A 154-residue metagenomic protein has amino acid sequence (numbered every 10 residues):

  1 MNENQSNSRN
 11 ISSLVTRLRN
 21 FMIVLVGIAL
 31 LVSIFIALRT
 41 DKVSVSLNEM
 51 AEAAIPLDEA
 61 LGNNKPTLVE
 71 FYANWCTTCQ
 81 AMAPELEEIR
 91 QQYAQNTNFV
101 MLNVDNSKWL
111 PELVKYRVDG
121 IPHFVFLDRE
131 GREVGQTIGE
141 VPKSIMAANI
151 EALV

Functional and structural regions predicted by a protein language model:
M1-N48: N-terminal targeting signals for export/organelle localization
E49-P66: A short beta-strand-turn-helix
A54-I55, W109-P111: N-terminal post-signal-peptidase region of extra-cytosolic proteins
N64-T67, F71-W75, G120: Short pre-active-site segment immediately N-terminal to redox-active cysteine/selenocysteine motifs in thiol-based
L68-V69, F99, F124: Hydrophobic beta-strand anchors of alpha/beta hydrolase catalytic cores
Q80-Y93: Typically the conserved alpha-helix immediately C-terminal to a functionally engaged Cys/Sec in thioredoxin-like
Q95-L110: Thiol-based oxidoreductase modules, predominantly thioredoxin-like and allied folds used for disulfide exchange
G120, V125-V154: Non-catalytic, surface beta->alpha helical segment in thiol-disulfide oxidoreductase systems
